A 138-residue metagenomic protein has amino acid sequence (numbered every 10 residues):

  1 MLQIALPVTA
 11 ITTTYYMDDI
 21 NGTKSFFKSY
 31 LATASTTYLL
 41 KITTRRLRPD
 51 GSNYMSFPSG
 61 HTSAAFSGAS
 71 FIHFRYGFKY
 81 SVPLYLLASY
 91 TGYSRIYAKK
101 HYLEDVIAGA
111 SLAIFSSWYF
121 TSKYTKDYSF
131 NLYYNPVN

Functional and structural regions predicted by a protein language model:
M1-Q3, I20-K24, T33-N138: Replace "edges of transmembrane helices
L6-T13: Hydrophobic core of alpha-helical transmembrane segments in multi-pass integral membrane proteins
Y16-D18: Juxtamembrane segments of multi-pass membrane glycosylation machinery that transfer sugars from lipid-linked donors
Y30: Cell-envelope and extracellular/periplasmic
